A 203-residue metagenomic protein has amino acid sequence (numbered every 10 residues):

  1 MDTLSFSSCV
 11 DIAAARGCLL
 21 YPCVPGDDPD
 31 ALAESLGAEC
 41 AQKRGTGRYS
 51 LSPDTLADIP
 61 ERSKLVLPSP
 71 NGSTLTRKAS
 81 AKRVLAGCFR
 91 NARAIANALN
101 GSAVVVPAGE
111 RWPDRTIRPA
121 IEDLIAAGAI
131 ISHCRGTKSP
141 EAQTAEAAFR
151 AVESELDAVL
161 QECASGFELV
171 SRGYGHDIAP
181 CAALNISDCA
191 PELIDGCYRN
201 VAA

Functional and structural regions predicted by a protein language model:
M1, A41-K43, L67-S69, V105-A108: Short beta-strand segments
M1-L4, C181: Short acidic catalytic loops
L4-S5, D27-D28, G45-T46, P70-S73 (+2 more regions): Short acidic/polar capping segments at secondary-structure boundaries
S5-C9, D28-P29, L75, C88-N91 (+3 more regions): General structural feature for long, well-ordered alpha-helical segments within catalytic domains of soluble enzymes
S7-D11, A15-G45: A short aromatic-anchored loop/beta-hairpin motif
G17-L20, A81-F89: A short, gly/pro- and small-residue-rich
L20, S102-A103: Hydrophobic anchor at the start of a short beta-strand that flanks the dinucleotide cofactor-binding loop
L36, S50-R83, N97, S102 (+1 more regions): Long, charged alpha-helical interface segments
